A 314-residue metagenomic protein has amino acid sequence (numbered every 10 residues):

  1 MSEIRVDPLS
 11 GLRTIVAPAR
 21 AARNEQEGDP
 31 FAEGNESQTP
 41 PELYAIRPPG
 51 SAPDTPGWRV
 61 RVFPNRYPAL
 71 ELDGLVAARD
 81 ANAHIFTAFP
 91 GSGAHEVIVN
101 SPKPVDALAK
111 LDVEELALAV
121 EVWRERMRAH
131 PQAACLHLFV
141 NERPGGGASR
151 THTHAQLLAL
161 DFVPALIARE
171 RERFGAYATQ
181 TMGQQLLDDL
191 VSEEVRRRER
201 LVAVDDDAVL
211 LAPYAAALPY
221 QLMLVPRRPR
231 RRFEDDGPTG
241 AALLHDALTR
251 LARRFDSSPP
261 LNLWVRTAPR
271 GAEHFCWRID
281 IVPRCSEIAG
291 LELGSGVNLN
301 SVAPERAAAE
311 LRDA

Functional and structural regions predicted by a protein language model:
M1-H152, L158-R231, T239, L251-R253 (+2 more regions): Active-site microenvironments that recognize anionic phosphate/pyrophosphate groups
E234: Active-site lid/adjacent beta-loop-alpha segment flanking the redox-cofactor pocket in flavoenzymes
L244-L248, A252: An acidic, glycine-/histidine-flanked metal-binding catalytic module
